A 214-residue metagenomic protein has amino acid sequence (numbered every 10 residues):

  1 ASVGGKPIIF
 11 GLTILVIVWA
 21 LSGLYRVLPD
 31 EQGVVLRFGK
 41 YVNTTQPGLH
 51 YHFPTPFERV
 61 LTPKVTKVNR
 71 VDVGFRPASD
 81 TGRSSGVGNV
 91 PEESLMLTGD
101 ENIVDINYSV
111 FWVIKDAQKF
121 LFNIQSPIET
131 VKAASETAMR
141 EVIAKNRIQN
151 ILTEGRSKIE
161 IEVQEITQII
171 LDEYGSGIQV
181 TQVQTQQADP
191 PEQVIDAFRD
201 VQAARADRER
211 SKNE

Functional and structural regions predicted by a protein language model:
S2-L24: Single-pass alpha-helical transmembrane signal-anchor segments
V18-R37: Aromatic-capped interface at the extracytoplasmic side of an N-terminal signal-anchor transmembrane helix
E31-Q32, L36-G74: Short extracytoplasmic
Y51-P54, Q125, E129, R205: Short, conserved loop/turn and helix-capping segments at secondary-structure boundaries that abut family-defining
R83-S84, E92: N-terminal regulatory modules in eukaryotic regulatory proteins
P91-I114, Q118, N123, P127 (+1 more regions): Amphipathic, coiled-coil-like alpha-helical scaffolding segments used for oligomerization/assembly
E192-E214: Long, charge-rich amphipathic alpha-helical coiled-coil "stalk/tentacle" segments that mediate oligomerization
